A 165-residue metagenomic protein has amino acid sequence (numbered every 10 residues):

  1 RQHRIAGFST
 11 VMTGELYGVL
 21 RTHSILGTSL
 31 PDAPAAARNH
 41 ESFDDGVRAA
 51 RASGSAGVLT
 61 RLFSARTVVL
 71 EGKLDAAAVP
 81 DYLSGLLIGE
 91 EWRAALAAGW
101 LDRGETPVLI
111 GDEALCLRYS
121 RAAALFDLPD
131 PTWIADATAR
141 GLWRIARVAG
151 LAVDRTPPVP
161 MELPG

Functional and structural regions predicted by a protein language model:
Q2-A50: Glycine-rich phosphate-binding loop plus the immediately following alpha-helix
Q2-H3, A123-D127: Short, solvent-exposed amphipathic alpha-helical segments in soluble enzyme and RNA/protein-processing domains
G7, P129-T132: Short secondary-structure junctions
V11, E15, G57, V79-E90 (+4 more regions): Conserved active-site and cofactor/substrate-binding residues in soluble primary-metabolism enzymes
R51-A94: Adenine-nucleotide phosphate-binding core of ATP-dependent small-molecule kinases
W92-R103: Phosphate/pyrophosphate-binding loops at sites that engage ATP/ADP/AMP, CoA/4′-phosphopantetheine, polyphosphate
G104-A122: Glycine-rich phosphate-binding loops at beta-strand->alpha-helix junctions
R121, P131-G165: Glycine-rich phosphate-binding/hydrolytic loop that grips phosphoryl groups
